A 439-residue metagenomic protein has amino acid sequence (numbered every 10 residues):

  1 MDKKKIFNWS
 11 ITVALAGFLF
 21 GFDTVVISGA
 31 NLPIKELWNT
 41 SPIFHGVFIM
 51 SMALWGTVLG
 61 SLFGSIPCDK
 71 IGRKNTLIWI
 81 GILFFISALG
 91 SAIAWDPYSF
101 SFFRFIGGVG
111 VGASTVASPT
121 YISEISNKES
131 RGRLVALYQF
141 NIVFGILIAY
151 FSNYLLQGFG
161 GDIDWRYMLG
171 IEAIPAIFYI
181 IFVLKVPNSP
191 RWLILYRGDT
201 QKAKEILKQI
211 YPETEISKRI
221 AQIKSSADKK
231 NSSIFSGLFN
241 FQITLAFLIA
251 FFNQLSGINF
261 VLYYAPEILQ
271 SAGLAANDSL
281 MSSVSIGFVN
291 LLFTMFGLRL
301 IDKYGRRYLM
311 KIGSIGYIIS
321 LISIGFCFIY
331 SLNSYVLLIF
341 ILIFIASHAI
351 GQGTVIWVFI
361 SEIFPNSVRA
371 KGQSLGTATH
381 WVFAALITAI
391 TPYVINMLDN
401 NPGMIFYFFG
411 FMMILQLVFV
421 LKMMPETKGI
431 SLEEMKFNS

Functional and structural regions predicted by a protein language model:
M1-D199, S225-S439: Alpha-helical transmembrane bundle of multi-pass membrane proteins
K202-I206: Solenoid-repeat scaffolds in large eukaryotic assemblies
E213, S217, A275: Conserved H-loop
I216-S225: Short, well-structured alpha-helical segments
